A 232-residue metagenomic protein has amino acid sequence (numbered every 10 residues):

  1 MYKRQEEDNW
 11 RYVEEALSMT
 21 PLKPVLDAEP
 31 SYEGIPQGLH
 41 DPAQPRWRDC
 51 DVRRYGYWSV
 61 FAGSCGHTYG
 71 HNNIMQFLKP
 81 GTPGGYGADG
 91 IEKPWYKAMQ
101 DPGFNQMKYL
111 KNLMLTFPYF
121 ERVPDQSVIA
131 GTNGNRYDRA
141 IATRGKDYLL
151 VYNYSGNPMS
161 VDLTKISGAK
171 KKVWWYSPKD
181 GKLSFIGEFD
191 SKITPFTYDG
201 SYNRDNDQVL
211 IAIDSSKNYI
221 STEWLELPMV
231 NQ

Functional and structural regions predicted by a protein language model:
M1-Q5, N231-Q232: Polar low-complexity intrinsically disordered regions
K3-Y57: Substrate-binding/catalytic cleft of secreted carbohydrate-active enzymes, primarily glycoside hydrolases
P24, E33-I35, R48-G187, G200-Q232: Aromatic- and carboxylate-lined catalytic core of secreted/periplasmic carbohydrate-active enzymes
T194-F196: Short strand-edge motifs at loop-to-beta-strand transitions and within beta-strands of extracellular beta-rich domains
